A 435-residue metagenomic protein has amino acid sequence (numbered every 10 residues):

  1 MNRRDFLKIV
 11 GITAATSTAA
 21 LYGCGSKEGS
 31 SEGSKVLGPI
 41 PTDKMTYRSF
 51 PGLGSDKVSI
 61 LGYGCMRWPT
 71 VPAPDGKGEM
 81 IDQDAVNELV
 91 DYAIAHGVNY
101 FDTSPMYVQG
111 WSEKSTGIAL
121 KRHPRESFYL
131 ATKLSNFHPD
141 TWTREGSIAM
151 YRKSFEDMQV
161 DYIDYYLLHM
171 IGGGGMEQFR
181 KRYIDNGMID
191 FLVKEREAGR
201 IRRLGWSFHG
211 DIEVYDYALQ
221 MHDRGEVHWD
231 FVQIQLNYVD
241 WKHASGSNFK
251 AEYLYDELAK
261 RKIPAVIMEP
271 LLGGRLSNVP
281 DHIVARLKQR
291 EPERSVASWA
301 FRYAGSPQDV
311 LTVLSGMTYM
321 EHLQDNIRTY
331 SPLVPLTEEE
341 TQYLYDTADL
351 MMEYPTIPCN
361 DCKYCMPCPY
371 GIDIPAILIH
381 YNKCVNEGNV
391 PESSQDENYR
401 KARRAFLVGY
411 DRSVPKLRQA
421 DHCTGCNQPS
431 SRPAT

Functional and structural regions predicted by a protein language model:
N2-F128, D161, N186, F191-E197: N-terminal binding-site loop/beta-alpha segment at the start of enzyme catalytic domains that lines or forms
L21, E28, G225-H228, Y253-T435: Structured C-terminal cap/extension of enzyme domains
F50, Y63, F101, T116 (+7 more regions): Conserved, mostly hydrophobic/aromatic
Y63, T103, T132, Y165-L168 (+3 more regions): Conserved beta-strand positions
P72, P139-V266, L271, E291-P292 (+1 more regions): Glycine/proline-rich, positively charged, aromatic-decorated active-site loop/lid region on the catalytic face
Y100-Y107, R202-S207, T312-L314: Short catalytic-loop micro-motif centered on adjacent basic/acidic residues
Y107, W111, H209-G210, T318 (+1 more regions): Short beta->alpha linker loops
K114-S127, L219-V232, V284-A285, I327-L333: Short, electropositive alpha-helical surface patch
